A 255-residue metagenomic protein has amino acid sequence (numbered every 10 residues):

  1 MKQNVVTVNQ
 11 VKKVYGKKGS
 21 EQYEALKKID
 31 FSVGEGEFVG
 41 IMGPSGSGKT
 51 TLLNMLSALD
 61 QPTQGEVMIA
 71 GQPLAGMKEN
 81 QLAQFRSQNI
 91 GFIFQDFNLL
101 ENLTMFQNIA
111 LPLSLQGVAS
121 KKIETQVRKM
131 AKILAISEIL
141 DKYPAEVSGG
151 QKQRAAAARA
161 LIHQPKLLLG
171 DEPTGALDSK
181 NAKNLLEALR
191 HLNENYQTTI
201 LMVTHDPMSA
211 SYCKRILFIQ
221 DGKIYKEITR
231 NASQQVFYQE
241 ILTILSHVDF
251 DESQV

Functional and structural regions predicted by a protein language model:
N4-I219: ABC family nucleotide-binding domain
K223-H247: Conserved beta-strand-loop-alpha-helix hinge in the C-terminal portion of ABC ATPase nucleotide-binding domains
V248-V255: Non-catalytic connector elements of ABC transporters
